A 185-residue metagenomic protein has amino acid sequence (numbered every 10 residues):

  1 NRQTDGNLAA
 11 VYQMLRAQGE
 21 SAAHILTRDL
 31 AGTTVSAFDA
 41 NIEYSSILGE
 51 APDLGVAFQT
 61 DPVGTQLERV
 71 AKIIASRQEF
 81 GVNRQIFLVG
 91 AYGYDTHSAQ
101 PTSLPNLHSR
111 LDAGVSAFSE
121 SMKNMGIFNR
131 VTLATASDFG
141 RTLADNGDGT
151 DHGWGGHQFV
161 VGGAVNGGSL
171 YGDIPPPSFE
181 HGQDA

Functional and structural regions predicted by a protein language model:
N1-D112, A117-N124, V160, S169-A185: Feature for exported/extracytoplasmic and membrane-associated proteins, marking the mature portion
G81, G126-N129, T150-W154, G163-V165 (+1 more regions): A structural signal for short secondary-structure junctions
Q85-F87, N129-T135, W154-H157: Structural beta-strand/beta-sheet cores of well-ordered domains, especially the beta-sheet scaffolds that support
M122-G147: Metal-dependent active-site segment of extracytoplasmic phospho-/sulfohydrolases and closely related
F139-S169: Histidine-centered active-site microenvironments of extracellular/periplasmic hydrolases and transferases
